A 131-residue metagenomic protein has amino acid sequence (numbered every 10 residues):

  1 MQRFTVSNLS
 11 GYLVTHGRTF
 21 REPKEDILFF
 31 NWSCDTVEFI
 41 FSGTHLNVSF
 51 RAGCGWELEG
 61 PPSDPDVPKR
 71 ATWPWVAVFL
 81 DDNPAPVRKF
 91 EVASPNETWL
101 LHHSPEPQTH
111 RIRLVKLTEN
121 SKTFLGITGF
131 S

Functional and structural regions predicted by a protein language model:
M1-S131: N-terminal secretory targeting modules
